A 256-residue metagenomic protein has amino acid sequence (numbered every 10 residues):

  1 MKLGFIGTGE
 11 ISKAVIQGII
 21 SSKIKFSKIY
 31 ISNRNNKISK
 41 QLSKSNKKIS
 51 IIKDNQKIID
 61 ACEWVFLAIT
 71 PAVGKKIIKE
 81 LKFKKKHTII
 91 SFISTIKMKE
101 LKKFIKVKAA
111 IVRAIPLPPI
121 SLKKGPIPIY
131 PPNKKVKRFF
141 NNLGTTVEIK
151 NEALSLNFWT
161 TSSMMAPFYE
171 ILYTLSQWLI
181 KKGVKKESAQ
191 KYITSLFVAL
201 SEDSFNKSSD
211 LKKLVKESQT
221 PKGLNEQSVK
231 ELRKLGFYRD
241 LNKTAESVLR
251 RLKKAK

Functional and structural regions predicted by a protein language model:
M1, S27, I49-S50, H87-T88 (+2 more regions): A structural micro-motif
M1-K53, K57, W178-K181: NAD(P)+-binding Rossmann beta1-loop-alpha1 motif at the extreme N-terminus of oxidoreductases
G4, K23, K82-F83, F104-I105 (+3 more regions): Solvent-exposed alpha-helices and their adjacent loops that cap or buttress functional pockets in soluble metabolic
S12, S39, C62, G74 (+8 more regions): A general structural signal for well-ordered alpha-helical segments in protein cores
V15, I38, S45, D54-I129: Rossmann-like NAD(P)(H) cofactor-binding subdomain of soluble oxidoreductases
I29, S39, I58, G74 (+3 more regions): Small-residue helix-packing motif on alpha-helices
E100-A110, G125-W159, S163-K207, S247-A255: Internal alpha-helical scaffold of NAD(P)-dependent oxidoreductase catalytic cores
T194, V198-K256: NAD(P)-dependent Rossmann-like dehydrogenase/reductase catalytic/cofactor-binding core
